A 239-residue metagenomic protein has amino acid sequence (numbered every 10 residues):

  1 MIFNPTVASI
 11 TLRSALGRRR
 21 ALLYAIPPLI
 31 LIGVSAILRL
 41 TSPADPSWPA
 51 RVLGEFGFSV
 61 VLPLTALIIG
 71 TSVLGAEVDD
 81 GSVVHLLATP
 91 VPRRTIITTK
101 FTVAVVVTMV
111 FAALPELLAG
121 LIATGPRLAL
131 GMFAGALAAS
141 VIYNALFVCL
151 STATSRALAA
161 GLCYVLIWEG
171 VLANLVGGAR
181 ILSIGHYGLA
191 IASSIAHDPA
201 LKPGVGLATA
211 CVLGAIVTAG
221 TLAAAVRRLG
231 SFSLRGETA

Functional and structural regions predicted by a protein language model:
M1-A25: Aromatic- and glycine-rich beta-strand/loop motifs that create alpha-glucan
L23-A25, G161-L162, E237-T238: Short, hydrophobic secondary-structure boundary micro-motifs
P28-A76, D80, I97-Y164, L201-A215: Secretory targeting signals
V34-P43, T154-D198: Transmembrane helix segments
G81-L87: Short cytoplasmic-facing helical segments at TM-TM junctions of multi-pass membrane proteins
C149, I216-A239: Junction motif at the cytosolic side of a transmembrane helix
